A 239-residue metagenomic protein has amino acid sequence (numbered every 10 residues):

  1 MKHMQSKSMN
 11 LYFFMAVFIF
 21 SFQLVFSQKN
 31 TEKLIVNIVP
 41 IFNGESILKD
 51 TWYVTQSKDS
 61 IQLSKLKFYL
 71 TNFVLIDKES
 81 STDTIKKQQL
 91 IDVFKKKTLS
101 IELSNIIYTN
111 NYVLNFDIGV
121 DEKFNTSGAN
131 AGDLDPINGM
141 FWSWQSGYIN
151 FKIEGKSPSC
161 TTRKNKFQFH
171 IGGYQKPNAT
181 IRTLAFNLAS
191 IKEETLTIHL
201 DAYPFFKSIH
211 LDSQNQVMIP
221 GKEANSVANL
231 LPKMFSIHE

Functional and structural regions predicted by a protein language model:
M1-E32: Bacterial Sec-dependent N-terminal signal peptides
Q28-E239: A short, solvent-exposed, low-complexity linear motif enriched for acidic/polar residues with Pro/Gly/Ser/Thr
